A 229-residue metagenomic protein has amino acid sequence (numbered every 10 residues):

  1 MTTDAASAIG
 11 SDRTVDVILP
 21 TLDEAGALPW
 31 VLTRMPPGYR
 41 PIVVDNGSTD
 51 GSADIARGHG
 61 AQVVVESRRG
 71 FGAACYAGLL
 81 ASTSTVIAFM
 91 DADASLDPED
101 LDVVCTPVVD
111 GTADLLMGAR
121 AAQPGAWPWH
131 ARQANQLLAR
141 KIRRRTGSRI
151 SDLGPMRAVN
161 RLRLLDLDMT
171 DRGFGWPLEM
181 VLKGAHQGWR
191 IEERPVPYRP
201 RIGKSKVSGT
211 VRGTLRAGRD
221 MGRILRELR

Functional and structural regions predicted by a protein language model:
M1-D12, G147, M169-R229: Hydrophobic helical membrane-anchoring modules
M1-T33: N-proximal low-complexity "stem/linker" segments adjacent to membrane-targeting elements
L19, L32, Y39-G47, V64: Short beta-strand/loop segment that forms part of the nucleotide-sugar
G26-W30, D50-H59: Acidic helix N-cap motif at the loop->helix transition within catalytic regions of sugar-transfer enzymes
D45-A53, A94: A conserved acidic beta->alpha catalytic loop
S67, M90-A92: Catalytic metal- and UDP-sugar-binding loop of GT-A-like glycosyltransferases, i.e., residues flanking the conserved
S67-R69, A73-A81, E99-F174, P200-R212: Acceptor/aglycone-binding surface of glycosyltransferases and processive sugar-polymer synthases
I87: Short aromatic/hydrophobic "clamp" motif used to bind/position activated sugar donors
